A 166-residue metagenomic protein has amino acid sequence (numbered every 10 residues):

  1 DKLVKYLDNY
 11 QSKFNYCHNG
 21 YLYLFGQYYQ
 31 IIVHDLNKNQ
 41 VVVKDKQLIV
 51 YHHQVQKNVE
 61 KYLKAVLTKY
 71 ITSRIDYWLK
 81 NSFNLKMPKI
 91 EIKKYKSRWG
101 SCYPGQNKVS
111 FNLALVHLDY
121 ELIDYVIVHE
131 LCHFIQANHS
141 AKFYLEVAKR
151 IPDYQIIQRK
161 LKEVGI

Functional and structural regions predicted by a protein language model:
D1-Y125, F134-I166: Active-site-proximal or metal-binding-adjacent scaffold patches in catalytic folds
E130: Walker B catalytic acidic pair
